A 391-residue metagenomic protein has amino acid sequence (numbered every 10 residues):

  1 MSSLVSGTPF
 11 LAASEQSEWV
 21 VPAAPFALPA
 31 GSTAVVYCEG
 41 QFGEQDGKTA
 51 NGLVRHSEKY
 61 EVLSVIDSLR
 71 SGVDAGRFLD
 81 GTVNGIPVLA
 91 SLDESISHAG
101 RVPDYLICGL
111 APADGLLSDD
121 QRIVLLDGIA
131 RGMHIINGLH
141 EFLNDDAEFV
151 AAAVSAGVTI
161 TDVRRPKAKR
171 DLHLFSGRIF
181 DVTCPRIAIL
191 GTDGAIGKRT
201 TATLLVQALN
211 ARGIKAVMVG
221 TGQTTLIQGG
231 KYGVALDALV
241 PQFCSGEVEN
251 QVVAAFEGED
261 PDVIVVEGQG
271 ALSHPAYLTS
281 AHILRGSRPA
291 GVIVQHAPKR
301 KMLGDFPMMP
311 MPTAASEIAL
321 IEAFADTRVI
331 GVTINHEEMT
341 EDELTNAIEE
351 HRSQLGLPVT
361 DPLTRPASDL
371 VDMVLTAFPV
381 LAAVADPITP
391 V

Functional and structural regions predicted by a protein language model:
E15-T33, Q41, G47-K48, H56 (+8 more regions): ATP-dependent carboxylate-amine ligase catalytic core
V35-Y37, Q41, H56, E61 (+2 more regions): C-terminal lobe/tail of nucleotide-utilizing enzymes
E61-L69, I136-L139, G220, I293-H296 (+1 more regions): Short internal beta-strands
P87-R131, I135-D145: Phosphate-bearing ligand-interacting subdomains that bind or position ATP/ADP/UDP/GDP/NAD(P) or nucleotide-linked
V124-R186, V371: Extreme N-terminal, non-catalytic leader segments that precede Walker-type/kinase nucleotide-binding cores
E141-L143, V150, A168-R170, G177 (+2 more regions): Conserved catalytic-core segment of NTP-binding enzymes
L174-R212, A216: Walker A (P-loop) phosphate-binding motif
